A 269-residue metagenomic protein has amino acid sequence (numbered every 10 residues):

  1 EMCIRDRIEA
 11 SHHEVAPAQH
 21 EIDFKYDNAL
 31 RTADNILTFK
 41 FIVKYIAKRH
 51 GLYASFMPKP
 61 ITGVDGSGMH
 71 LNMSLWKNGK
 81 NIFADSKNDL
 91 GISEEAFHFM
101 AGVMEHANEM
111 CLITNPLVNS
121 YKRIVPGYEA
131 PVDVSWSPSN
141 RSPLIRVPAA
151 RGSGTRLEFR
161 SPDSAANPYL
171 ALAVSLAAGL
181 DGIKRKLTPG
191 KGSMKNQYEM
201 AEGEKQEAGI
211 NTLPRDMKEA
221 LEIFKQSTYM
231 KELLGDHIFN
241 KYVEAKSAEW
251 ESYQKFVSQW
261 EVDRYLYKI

Functional and structural regions predicted by a protein language model:
M2-I4: Short, small-residue-biased leader/transition segments that mark boundaries at the very start of proteins
R7-I8, A54: Hydrophobic beta-strand scaffold residues
E14-I22: Short, conserved phosphate-binding/catalytic loop or strand-edge motifs used in phosphoryl-/nucleotidyl-transfer
I22-D34, I82-L90: Glycine-rich tight-turn/loop motif centered on a GG-T
T38, I42-K48, L52-S55, W76-I269: Catalytic-core signal marking the mid-to-C-terminal active-site face
P58-G63: Short, solvent-exposed loop/turn elements at beta->coil junctions and helix N-caps that rim active or binding pockets
